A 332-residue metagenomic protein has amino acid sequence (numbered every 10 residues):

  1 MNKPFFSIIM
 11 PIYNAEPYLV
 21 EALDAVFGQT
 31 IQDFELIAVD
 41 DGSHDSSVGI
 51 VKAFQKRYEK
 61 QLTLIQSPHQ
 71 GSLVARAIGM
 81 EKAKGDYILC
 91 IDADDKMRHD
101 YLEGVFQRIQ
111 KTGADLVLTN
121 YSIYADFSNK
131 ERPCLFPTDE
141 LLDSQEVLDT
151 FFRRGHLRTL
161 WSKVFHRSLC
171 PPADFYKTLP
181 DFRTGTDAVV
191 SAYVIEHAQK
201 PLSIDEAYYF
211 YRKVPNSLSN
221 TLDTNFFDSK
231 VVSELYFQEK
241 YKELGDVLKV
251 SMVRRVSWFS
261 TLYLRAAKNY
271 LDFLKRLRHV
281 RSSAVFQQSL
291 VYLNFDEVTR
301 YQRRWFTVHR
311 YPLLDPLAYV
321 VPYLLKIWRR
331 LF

Functional and structural regions predicted by a protein language model:
M1-F27: N-proximal low-complexity "stem/linker" segments adjacent to membrane-targeting elements
D40-I50, H69: A conserved acidic beta->alpha catalytic loop
S67-A83: Glycine-rich, basic loop-to-helix element that forms the pyrophosphate-binding segment of sugar-nucleotide handling
I88: Short aromatic/hydrophobic "clamp" motif used to bind/position activated sugar donors
D100-P133: Conserved donor NDP-sugar-binding/catalytic core segment of glycosyltransferases
E146-D223: Conserved nucleotide-sugar donor-binding catalytic segment
Y208-V214, T221-V250, L262, A266-L293: Catalytic core of nucleotide-sugar-dependent glycosyltransferases
A266-F332: Membrane-interface aromatic/basic loop that binds lipid-linked glycans or pyrophosphate carriers, typified by
